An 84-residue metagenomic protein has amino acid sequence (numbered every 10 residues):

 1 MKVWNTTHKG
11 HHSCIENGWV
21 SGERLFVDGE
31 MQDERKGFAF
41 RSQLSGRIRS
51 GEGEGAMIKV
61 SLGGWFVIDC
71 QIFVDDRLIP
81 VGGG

Functional and structural regions predicted by a protein language model:
M1-G84: Cysteine-centric segments in proteins
